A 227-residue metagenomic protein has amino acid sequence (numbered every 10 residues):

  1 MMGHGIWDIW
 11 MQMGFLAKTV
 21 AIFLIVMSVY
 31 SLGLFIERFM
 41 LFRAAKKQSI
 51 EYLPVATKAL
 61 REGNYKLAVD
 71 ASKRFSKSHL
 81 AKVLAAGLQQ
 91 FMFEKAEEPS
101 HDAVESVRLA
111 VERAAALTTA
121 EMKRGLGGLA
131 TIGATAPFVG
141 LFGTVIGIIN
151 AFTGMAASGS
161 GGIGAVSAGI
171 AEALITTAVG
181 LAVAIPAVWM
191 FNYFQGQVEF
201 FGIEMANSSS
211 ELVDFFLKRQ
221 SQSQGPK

Functional and structural regions predicted by a protein language model:
M1-V55: Hydrophobic membrane-targeting segments
W7-A17, E112-L126, A130-G133, G164-I175: Alpha-helical membrane-interface segments at transmembrane helix boundaries
V20-F23, M27-Y30, A136-V139, G143-I146 (+1 more regions): Residue-level signal for the membrane-embedded core of alpha-helical transmembrane segments, especially mid-helix
M27-Y30, V188, N192: Alpha-helical transmembrane segments of multi-pass membrane proteins
F35-I36, A184, M190: Hydrophobic membrane-targeting signal helices
K46-F142, I146, N150-S160, W189-K227: Predominantly long cytosolic amphipathic alpha-helical stalk/bundle segments
A173-A187: Hydrophobic alpha-helical transmembrane segments of polytopic membrane proteins
